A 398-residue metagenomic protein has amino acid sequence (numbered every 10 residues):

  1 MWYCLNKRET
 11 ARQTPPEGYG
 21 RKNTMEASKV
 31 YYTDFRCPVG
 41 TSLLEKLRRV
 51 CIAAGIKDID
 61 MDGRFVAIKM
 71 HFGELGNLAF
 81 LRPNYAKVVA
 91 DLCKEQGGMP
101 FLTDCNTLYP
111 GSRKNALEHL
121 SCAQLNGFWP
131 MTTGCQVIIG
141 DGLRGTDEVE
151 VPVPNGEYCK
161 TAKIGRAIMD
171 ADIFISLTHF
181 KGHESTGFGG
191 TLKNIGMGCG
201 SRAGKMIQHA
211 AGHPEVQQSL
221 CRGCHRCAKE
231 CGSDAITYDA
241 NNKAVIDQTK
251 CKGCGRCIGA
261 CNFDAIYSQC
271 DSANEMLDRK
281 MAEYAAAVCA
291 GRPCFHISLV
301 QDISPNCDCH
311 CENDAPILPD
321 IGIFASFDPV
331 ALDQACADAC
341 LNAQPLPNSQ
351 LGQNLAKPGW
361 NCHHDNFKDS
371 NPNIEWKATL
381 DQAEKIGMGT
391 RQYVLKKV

Functional and structural regions predicted by a protein language model:
Y3-T24: Short, Lys/Arg-enriched N-terminal segments with co-localized hydrophobic residues within the first ~10-30 amino acids
E26-N77, L81-Y85, E95-D104, Y109-V398: Extended, low-polarity segments enriched in aliphatic/aromatic residues
